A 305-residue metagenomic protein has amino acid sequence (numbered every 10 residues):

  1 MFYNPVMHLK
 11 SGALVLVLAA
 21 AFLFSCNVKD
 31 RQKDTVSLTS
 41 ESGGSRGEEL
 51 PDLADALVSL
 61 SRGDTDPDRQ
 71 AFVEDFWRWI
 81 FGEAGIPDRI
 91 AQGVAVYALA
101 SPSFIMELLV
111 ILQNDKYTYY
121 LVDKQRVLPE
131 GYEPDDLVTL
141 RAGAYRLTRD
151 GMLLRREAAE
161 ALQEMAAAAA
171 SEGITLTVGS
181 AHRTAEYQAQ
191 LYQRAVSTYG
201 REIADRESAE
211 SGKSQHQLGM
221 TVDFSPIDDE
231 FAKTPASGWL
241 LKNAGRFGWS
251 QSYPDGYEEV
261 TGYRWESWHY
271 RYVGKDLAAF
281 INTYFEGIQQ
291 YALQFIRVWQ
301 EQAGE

Functional and structural regions predicted by a protein language model:
F2-Y3: Short, positively charged and aromatic/hydrophobic N-terminal segments
S11-V28: Sec-dependent N-terminal signal peptides of Gram-positive bacterial secreted proteins and lipoproteins
C26-A181, A185-E305: Extracytoplasmic cell-surface/polysaccharide-interacting catalytic and binding patches
